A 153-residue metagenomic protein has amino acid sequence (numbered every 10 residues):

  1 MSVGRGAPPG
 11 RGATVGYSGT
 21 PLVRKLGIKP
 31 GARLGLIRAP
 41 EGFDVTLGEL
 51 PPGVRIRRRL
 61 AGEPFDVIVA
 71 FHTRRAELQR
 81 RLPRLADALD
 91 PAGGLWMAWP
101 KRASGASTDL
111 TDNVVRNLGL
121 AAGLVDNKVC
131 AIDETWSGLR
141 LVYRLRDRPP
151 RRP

Functional and structural regions predicted by a protein language model:
R5-V45: N-terminal, charge-rich interaction modules
V54-F65: Short acidic low-complexity segments
I68-L78: Short, glycine-rich nucleotide/cofactor-binding loops
Q79-P91: A short glycine-rich, Lys/Arg-flanked "PGG" loop and its adjoining helix->strand segment in the class I
P91-P100: Conserved beta-strand signature within the Rossmann-like core of class I S-adenosyl-L-methionine
K101-A106: Short histidine/acidic/glycine/proline-rich micro-motifs that form metal- and phosphate-coordinating active-site loops
D109-C130: Conserved Class I S-adenosyl-L-methionine
G123-P153: Class I S-adenosyl-L-methionine
